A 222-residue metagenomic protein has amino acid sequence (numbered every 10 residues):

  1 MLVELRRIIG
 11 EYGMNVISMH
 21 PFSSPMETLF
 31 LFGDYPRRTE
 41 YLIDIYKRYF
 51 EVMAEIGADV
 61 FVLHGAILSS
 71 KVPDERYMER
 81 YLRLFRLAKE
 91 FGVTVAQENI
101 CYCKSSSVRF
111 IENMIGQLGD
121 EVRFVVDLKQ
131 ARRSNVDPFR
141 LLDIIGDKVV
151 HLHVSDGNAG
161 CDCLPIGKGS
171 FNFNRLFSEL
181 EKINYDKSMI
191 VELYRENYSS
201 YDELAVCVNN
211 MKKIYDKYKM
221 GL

Functional and structural regions predicted by a protein language model:
M1-E75, E79, R195-E196: Structural motif corresponding to the early beta-alpha repeats
M1-H20, K47-G57, L82-E90, M114-L118 (+2 more regions): Acidic (Asp/Glu)-rich catalytic clusters
M1-V3, T39, I43, D74-L82 (+4 more regions): Charged helix-capping and loop-helix junction motifs
I9, L42, M53, V95 (+6 more regions): Conserved, mostly hydrophobic/aromatic
V16-P21, F61-L63, V95-Q97, V122-V126 (+2 more regions): Hydrophobic faces of well-ordered beta-strands that scaffold small-molecule active sites in alpha/beta enzyme cores
R83-S170: Acidic/histidine-rich catalytic cores of soluble enzymes
I190-S200: A short, acidic, flexible beta-alpha connecting loop/helix-capping segment that sits on the rim of active
S200-G221: C-terminal helical cap(s) of enzyme catalytic domains, especially alpha/beta-barrels
